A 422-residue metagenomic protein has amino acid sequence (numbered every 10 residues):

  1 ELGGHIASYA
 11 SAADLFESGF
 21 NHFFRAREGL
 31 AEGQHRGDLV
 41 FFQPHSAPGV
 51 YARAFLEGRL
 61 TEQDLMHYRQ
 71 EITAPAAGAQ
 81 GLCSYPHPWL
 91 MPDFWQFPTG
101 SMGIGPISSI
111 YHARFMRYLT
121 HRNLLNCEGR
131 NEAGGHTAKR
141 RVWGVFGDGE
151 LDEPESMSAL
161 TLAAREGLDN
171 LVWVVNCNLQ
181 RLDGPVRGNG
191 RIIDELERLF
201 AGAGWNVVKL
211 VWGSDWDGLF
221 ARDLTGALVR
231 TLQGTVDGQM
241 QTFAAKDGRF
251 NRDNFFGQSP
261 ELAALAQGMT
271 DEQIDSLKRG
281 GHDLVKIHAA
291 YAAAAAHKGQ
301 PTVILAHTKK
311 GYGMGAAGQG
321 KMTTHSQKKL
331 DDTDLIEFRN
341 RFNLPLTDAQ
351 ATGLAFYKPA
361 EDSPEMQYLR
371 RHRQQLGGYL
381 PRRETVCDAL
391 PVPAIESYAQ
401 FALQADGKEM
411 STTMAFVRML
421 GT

Functional and structural regions predicted by a protein language model:
E1-S18, A31, E128, E132-R140 (+5 more regions): Conserved acidic/glycine
Y9-E166, N189-G190: Cofactor-binding active-site loop characterized by glycine-rich and histidine/acidic residues
A164-D169, H297: Short, conserved loop/helix-junction motifs that constitute active-site signature segments in enzyme catalytic cores
